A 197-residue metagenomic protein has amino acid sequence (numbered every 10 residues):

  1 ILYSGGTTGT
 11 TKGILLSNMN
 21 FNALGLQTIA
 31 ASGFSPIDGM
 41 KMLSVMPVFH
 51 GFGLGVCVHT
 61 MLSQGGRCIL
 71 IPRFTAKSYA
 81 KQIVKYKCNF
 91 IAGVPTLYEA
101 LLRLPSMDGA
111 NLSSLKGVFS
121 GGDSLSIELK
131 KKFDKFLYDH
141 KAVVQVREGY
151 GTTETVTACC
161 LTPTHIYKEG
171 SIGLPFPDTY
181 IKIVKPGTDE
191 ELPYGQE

Functional and structural regions predicted by a protein language model:
I1-L26, T162: Conserved AMP-binding A3 loop
K12-L15, S44, G66-R73, R147: Short beta-strand->loop structural element characteristic of the AMP-binding/adenylate-forming
N22-K41, F49-F90, L104: Conserved AMP-binding/adenylation subdomain of ANL enzymes
T75, T96-Y98, L125: Alpha-helix capping/helix-boundary segments
C88-G93, L102-E169, Y180, D189: Gly/Ser/Thr-rich phosphate-binding loop
L174-D178: Short coil-to-beta-strand transition motifs
K182-E197: Conserved beta-loop-beta connector loops within the AMP-binding
